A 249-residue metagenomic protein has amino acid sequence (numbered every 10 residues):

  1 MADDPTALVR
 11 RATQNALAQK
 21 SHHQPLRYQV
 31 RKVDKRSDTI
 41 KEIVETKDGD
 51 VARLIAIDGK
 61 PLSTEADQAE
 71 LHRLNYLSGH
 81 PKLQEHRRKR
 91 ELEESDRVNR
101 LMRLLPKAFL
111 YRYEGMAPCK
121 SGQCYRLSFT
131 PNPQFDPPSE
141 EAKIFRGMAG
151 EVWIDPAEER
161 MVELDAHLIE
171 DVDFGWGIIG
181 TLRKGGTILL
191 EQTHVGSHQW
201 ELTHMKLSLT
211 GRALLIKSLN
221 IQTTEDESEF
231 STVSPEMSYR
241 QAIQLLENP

Functional and structural regions predicted by a protein language model:
M1-A149, P156-V162, H167-G186, E191-L202 (+1 more regions): Structured extracytoplasmic
